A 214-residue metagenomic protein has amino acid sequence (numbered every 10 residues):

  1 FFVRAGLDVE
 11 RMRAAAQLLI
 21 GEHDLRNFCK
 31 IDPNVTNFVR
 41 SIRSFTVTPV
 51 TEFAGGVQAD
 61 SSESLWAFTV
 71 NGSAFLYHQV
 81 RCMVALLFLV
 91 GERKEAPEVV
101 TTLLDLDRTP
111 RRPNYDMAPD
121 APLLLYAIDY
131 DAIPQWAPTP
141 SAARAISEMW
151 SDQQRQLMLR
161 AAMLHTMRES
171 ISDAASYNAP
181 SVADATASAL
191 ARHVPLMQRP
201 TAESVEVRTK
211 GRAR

Functional and structural regions predicted by a protein language model:
F1-R214: Structured-RNA-binding interfaces characteristic of tRNA pseudouridine synthases
